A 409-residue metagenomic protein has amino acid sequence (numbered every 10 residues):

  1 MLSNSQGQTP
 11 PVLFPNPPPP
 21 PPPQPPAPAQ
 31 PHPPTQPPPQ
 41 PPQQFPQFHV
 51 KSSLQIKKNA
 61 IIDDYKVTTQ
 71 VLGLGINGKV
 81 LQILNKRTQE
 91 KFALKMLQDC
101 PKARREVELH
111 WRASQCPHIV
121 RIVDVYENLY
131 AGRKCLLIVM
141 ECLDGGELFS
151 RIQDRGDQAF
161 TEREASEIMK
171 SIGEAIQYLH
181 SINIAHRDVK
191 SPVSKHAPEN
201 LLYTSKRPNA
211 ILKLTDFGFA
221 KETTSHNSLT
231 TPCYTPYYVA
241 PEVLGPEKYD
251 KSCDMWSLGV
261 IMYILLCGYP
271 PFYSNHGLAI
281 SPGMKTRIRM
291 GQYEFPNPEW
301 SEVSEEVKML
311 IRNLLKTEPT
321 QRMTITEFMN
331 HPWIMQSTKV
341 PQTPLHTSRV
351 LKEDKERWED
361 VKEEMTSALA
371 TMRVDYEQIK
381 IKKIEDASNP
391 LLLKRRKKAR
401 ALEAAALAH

Functional and structural regions predicted by a protein language model:
T69-G75, V80: Protein kinase glycine-rich loop
R121-L136: Short beta-strand micro-motifs within the conserved protein kinase catalytic domain, predominantly in the N-lobe
R133-E147: Conserved short submotifs of the Hanks-type protein kinase catalytic core that shape the nucleotide-binding pocket
I168-M169: Activation segment signature within eukaryotic-like protein kinase domains
E174-I184: Protein kinase catalytic-loop region centered on the HRD/HxD motif
D254: Conserved catalytic-loop aspartate of Hanks-type protein kinases
Q321-E363: Regulatory extensions flanking the kinase catalytic core
